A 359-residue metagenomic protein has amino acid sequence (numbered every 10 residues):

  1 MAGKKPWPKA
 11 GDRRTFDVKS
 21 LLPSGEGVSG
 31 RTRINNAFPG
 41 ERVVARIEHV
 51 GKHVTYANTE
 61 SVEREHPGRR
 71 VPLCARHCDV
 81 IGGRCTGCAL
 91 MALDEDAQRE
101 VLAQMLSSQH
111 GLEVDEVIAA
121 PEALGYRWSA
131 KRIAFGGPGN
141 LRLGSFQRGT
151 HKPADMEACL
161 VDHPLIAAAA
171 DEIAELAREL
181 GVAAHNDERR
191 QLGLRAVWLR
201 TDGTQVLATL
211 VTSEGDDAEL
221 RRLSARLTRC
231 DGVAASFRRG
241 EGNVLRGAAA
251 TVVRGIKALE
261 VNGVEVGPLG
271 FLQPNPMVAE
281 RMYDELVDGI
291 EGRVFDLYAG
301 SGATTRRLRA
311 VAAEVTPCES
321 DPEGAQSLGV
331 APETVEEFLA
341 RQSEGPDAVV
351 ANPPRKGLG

Functional and structural regions predicted by a protein language model:
A2-A351, K356-L358: Accessory RNA-recognition modules of RNA-modification enzymes
